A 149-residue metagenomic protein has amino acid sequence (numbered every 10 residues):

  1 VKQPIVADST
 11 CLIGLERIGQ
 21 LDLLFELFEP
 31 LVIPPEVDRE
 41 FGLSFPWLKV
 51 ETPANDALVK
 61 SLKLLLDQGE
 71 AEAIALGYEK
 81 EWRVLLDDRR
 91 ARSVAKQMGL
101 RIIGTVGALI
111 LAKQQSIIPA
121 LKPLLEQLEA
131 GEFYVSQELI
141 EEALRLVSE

Functional and structural regions predicted by a protein language model:
V1-W82, R89, M98-L100, P123 (+2 more regions): Active-site-proximal, substrate-binding regions of enzyme catalytic domains and RNA-binding/basic surfaces
L23, I103, G131-F133: A short hydrophobic/aromatic micro-motif that marks alpha-helical segments and, especially, helix-coil
S61, L65, L109, L128-G131: Conserved short-loop catalytic and cofactor-binding motifs
I74, L109-A112, L121: Basic, gly/Ser/Thr/Pro-rich low-complexity segments located predominantly at protein N termini
R83-Q114: Mid-chain, well-packed structural core segment of small domains
Q114-E149: Long, charged alpha-helical interface segments
